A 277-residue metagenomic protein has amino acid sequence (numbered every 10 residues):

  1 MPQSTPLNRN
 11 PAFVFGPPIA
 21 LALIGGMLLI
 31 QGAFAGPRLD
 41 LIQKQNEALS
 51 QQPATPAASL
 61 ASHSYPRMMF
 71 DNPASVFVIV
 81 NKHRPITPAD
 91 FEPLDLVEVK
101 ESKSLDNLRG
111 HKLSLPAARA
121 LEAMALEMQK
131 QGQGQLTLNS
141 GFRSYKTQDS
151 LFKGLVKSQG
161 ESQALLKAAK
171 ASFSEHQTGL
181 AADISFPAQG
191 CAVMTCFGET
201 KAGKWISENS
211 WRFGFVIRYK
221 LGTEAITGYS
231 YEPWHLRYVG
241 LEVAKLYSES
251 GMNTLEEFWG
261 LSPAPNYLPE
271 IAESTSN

Functional and structural regions predicted by a protein language model:
P2-S140, Y145-N277: Extracytoplasmic cell-surface/polysaccharide-interacting catalytic and binding patches
